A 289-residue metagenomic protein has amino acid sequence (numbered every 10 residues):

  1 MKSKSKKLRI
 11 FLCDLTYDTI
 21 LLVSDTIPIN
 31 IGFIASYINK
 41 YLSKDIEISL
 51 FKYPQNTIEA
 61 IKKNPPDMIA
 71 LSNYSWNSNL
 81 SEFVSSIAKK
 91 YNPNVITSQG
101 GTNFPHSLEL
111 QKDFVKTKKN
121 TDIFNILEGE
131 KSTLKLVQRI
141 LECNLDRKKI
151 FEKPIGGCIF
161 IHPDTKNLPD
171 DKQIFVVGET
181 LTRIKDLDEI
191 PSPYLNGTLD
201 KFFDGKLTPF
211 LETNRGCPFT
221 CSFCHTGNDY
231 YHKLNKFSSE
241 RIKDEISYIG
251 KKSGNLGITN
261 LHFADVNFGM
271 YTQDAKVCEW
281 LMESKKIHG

Functional and structural regions predicted by a protein language model:
K2-L8, I155, F160-F210: N-terminal [4Fe-4S]-dependent radical SAM core
L8-L21, M68: Nucleotide-activated donor-dependent transferases that construct or modify glycoconjugates
R9, D67-M68, I96, N260-H262: Structural motif
C13-T16, S72, G100, A264: Short hydrophobic segments within beta-strands
T16-T19, S75, R215, N267: Residue-level signal for short, function-critical loop segments
T19-I31: Glycine- and acidic-residue-enriched helix-capping/strand-helix junction motifs
Y37, Y41, D45-L181: Glycine-rich beta-alpha loop elements in corrinoid/cobalamin-binding modules across cobalamin-dependent enzymes
K172-Q173, D188-G289: Radical SAM [4Fe-4S] cluster-binding motif and immediate context
